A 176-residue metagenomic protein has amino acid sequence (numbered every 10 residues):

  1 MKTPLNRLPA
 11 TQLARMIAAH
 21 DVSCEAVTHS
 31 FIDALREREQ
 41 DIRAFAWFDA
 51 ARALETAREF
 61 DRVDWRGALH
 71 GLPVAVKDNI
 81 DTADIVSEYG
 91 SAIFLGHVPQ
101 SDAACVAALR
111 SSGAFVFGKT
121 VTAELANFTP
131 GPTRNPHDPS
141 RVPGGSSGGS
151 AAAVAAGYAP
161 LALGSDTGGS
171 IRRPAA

Functional and structural regions predicted by a protein language model:
M1-A51: An N-terminal boundary/leader segment
T3-L8, V63-H70: Flexible N-terminal pre-Rossmann segment of NAD(P)-dependent oxidoreductases
L13-I17, A57, S150: Generic hydrophobic alpha-helical segments
F31, A53, K77, L109: Conserved hydrophobic/aromatic pocket- or pore-lining residues that grip, position, or stack substrates in active sites
A51-R58, G113-A114: Long amphipathic alpha-helix in the N-terminal Rossmann-like dinucleotide-binding domain of NAD(P)-dependent
A68-C105: Enzymes and membrane/adaptor proteins characterized by extended Gly/Ser/Thr/Asp/Glu-rich, aromatic-dotted
S101-A176: Short glycine/serine-rich loop segments
